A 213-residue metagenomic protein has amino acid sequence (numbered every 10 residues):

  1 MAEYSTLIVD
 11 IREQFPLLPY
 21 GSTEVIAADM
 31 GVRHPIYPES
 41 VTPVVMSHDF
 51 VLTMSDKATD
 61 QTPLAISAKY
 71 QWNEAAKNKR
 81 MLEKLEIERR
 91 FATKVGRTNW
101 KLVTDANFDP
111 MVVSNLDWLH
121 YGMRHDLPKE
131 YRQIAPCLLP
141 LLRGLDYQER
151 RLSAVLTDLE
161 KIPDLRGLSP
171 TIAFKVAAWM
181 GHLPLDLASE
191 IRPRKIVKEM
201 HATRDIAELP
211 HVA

Functional and structural regions predicted by a protein language model:
M1-A213: Electrostatic, structured charged patches in enzyme active sites and in nucleic-acid/phosphate-binding
